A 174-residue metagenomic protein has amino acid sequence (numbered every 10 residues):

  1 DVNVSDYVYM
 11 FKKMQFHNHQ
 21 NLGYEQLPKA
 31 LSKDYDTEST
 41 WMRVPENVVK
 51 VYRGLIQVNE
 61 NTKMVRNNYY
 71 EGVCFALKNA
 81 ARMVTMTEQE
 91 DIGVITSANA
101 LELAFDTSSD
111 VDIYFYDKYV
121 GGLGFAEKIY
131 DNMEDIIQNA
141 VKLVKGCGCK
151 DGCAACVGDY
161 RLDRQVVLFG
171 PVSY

Functional and structural regions predicted by a protein language model:
D1-Y174: Extended, highly charged accessory segments
